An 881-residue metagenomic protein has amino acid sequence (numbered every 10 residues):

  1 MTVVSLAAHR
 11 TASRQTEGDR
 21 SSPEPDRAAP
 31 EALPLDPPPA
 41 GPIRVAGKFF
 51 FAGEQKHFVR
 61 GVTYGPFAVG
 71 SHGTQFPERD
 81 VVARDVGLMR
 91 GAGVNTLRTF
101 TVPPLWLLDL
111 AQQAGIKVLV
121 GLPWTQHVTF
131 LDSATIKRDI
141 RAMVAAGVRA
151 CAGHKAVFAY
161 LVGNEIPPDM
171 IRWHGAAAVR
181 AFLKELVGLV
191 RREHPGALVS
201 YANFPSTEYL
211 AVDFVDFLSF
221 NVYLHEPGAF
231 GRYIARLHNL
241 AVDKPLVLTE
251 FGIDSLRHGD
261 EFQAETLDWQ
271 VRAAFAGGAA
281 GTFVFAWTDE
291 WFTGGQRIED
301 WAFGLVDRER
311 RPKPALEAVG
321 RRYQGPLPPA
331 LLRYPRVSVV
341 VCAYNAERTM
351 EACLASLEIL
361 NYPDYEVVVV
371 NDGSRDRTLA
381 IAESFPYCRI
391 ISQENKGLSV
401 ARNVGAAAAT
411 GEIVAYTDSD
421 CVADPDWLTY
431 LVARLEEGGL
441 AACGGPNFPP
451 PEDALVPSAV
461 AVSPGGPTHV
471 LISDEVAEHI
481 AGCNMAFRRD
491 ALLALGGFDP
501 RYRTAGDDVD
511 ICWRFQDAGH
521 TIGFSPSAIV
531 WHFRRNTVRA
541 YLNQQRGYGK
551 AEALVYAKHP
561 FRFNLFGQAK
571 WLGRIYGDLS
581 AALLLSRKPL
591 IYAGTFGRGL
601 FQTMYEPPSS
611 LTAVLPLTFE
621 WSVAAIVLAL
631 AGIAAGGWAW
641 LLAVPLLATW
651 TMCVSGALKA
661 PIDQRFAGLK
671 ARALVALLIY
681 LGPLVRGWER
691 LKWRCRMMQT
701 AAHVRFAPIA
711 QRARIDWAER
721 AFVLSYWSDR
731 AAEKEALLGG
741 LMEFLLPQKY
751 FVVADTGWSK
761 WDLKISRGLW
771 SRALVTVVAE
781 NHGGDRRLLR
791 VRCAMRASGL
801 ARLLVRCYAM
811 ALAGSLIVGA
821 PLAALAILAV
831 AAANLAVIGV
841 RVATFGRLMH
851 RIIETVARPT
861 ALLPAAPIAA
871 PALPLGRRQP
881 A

Functional and structural regions predicted by a protein language model:
F51-V215: Active-site mouth of glycoside hydrolases
I171-R172, A177-G277, G304-V306: Extracellular glycoside hydrolase catalytic/binding regions
F285-R333: Aromatic-rich peripheral "rim/lid" segments of glycoside hydrolase catalytic domains that contact and position glycan
S356, P363, N371-L379, C421: A conserved acidic beta->alpha catalytic loop
Q393-A409, E475, C483: Glycine-rich, basic loop-to-helix element that forms the pyrophosphate-binding segment of sugar-nucleotide handling
V414: Short aromatic/hydrophobic "clamp" motif used to bind/position activated sugar donors
V422-P457, T521, S527, F533: Conserved donor NDP-sugar-binding/catalytic core segment of glycosyltransferases
G445-P446, V460-E478, L493: Short, flexible, basic/aromatic active-site loop/helix in glycosyltransferases
